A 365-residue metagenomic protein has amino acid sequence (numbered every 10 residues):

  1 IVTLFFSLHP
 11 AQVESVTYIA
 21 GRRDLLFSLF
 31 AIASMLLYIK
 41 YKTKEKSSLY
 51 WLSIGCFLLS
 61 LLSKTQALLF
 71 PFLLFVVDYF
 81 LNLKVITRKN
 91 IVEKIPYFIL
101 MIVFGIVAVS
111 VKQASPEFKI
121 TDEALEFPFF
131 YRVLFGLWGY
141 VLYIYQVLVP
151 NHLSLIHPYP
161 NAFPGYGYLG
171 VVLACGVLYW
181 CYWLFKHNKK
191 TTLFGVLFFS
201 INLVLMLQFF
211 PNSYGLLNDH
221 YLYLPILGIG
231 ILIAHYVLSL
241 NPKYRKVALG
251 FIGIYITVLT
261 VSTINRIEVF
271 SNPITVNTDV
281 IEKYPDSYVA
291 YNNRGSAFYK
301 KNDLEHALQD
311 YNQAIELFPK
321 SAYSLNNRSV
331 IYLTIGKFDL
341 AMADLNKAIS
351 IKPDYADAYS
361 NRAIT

Functional and structural regions predicted by a protein language model:
I1-H306, E316-Y323, N327-V330, D357 (+1 more regions): Polytopic membrane enzymes that build or remodel cell-surface glycoconjugates and lipids
K64, K94, K301, I335-K337 (+2 more regions): A general lysine-centric signal
E282, Q313-E316, K347-S350: Conserved structural position within tetratricopeptide repeats
Y311, P353-Y355: Short, intrinsically disordered, low-complexity terminal segments
